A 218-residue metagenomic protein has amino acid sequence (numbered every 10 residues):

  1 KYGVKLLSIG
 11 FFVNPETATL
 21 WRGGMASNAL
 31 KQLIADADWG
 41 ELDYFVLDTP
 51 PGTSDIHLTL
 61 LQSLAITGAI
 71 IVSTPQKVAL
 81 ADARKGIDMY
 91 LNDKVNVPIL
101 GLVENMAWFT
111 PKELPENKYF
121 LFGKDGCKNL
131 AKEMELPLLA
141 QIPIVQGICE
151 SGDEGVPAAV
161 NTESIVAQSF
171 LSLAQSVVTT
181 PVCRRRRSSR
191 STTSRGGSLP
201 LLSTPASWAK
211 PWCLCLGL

Functional and structural regions predicted by a protein language model:
K1-D43, F109-N117, G147-V160: P-loop/Walker-type NTP enzyme "switch/lid" segment
S27, K31-I34, L58-L61, R84-I87 (+1 more regions): Predominant activation on well-ordered alpha-helical scaffold segments within soluble catalytic domains
K31, A35-W39, N92-V95, K132 (+2 more regions): Generic secondary-structure signature for well-ordered alpha-helical cores
D43-Y44, P50-D153: Conserved catalytic-core segment of NTP-binding enzymes
E135, E150-L201: NTP-binding/hydrolysis catalytic cores, primarily Walker-type P-loop NTPases
